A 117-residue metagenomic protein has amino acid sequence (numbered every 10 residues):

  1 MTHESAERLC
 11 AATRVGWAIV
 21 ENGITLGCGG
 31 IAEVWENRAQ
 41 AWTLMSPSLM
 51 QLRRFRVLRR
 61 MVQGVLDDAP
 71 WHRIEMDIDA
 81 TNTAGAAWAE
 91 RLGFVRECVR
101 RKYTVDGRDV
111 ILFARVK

Functional and structural regions predicted by a protein language model:
M1-V15: Active-site rim helix/loop that mediates acceptor-substrate recognition in acyltransferases
R14-A18, C28, V110-L112: Short hydrophobic/aromatic beta-strand element in the GNAT-like acyltransferase core that lines or flanks the acyl-donor
A18, G23-E33, A39-Q40: Conserved beta-strand in the GNAT
E36-S48: Conserved acetyl-CoA binding element of GNAT-fold acetyltransferases
Q51-L66, A87-R91: Conserved acetyl-CoA-binding loop-helix of GNAT-fold acetyltransferases
W71-E90, Y103-T104: Conserved beta-strand-loop-alpha-helix junction that forms the acyl-donor binding cleft
D77, V95-V110: Conserved catalytic-core motifs of GNAT/GCN5-like acyltransferases
A114-K117: Short beta-strand-to-coil "C-cap" segments at the C-terminal boundary of structured domains/repeats, marking
